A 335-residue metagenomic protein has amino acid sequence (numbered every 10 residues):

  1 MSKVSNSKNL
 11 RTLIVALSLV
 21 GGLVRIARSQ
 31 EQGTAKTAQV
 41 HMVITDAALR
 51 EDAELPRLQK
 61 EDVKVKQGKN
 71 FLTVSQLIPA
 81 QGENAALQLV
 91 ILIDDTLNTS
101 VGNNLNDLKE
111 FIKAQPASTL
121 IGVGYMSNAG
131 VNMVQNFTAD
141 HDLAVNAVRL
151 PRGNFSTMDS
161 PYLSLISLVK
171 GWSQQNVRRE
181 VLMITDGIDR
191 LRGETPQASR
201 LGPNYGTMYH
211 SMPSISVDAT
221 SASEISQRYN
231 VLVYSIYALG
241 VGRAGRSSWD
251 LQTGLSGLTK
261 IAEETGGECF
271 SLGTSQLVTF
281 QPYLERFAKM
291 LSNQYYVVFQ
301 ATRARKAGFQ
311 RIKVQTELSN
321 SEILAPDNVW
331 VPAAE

Functional and structural regions predicted by a protein language model:
S2-I14: Bacterial N-terminal signal peptides that target proteins for export
I14-G22: Bacterial N-terminal signal peptides
L23-S29: Sec/Tat signal peptide C-region and signal peptidase I cleavage site
S29-E335: Scaffold/interface architecture of coatomer-like assemblies
